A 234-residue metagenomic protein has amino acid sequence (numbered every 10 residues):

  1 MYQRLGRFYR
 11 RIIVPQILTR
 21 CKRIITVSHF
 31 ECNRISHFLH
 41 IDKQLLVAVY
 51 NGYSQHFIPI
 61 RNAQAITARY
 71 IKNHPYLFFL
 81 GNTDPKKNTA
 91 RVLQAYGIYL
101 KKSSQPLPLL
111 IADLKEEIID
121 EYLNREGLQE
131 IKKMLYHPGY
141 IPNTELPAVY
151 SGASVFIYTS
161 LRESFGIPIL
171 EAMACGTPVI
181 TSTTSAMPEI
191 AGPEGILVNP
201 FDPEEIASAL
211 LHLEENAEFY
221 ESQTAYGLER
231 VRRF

Functional and structural regions predicted by a protein language model:
M1-F234: Carbohydrate transferase catalytic cores enriched for Leloir-type hexosyltransferases
